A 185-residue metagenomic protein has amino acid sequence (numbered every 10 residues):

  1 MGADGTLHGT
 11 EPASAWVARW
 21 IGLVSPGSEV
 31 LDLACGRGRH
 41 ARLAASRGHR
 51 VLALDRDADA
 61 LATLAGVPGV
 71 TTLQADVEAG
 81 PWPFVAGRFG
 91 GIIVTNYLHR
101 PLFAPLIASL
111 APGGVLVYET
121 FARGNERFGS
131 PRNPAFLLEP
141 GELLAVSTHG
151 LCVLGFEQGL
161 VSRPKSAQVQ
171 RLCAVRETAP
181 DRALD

Functional and structural regions predicted by a protein language model:
M1-S25: S-adenosyl-L-methionine
A34-G36: Class I SAM-dependent methyltransferase "Motif I" SAM/SAH-binding loop
D57: Conserved SAM/SAH-binding beta-strand->alpha-helix loop
P68-G80: Conserved SAM-binding strand-loop segment of SAM-dependent methyltransferases
W82-G91: A short acidic, Gly/Pro-enriched loop at the edge of an enzyme's catalytic core that lines a small-molecule cofactor
L98-A108: A short, conserved alpha-helix within the catalytic core of class I
G114-A122: Conserved beta-strand signature within the Rossmann-like core of class I S-adenosyl-L-methionine
V161-D185: Core SAM-dependent methyltransferase catalytic element
